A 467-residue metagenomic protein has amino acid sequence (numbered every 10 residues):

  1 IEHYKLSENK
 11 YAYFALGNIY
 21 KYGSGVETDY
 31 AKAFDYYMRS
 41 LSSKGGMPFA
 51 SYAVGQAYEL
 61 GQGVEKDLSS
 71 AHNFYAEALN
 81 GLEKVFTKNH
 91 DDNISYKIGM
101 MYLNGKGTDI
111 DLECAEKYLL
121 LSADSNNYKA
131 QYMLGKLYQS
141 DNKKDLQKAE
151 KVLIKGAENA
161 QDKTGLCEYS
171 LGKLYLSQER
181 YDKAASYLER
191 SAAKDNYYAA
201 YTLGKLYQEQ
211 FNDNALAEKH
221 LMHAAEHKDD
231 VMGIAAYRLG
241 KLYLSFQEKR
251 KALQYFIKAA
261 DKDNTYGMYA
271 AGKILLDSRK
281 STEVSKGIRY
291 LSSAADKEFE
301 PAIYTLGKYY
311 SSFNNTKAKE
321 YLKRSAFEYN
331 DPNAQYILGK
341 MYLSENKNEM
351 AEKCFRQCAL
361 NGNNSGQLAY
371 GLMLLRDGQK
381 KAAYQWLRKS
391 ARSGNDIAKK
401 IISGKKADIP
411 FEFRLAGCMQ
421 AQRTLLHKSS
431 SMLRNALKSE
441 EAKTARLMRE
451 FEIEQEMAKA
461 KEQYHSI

Functional and structural regions predicted by a protein language model:
S7-K10, Y22-S24, S43-M47, L60-Q62 (+15 more regions): Short helix-capping/linker turns of helical repeat alpha-solenoids
A15-Y22, S51-L60, S95-N104, M133-S140 (+8 more regions): Hydrophobic face of amphipathic alpha-helices that form TPR/SEL1-like repeat modules and related alpha-solenoid
S24, T28, Q62, K66 (+10 more regions): Residue-level detector of the short coil/turn that links helix A to helix B within each tetratricopeptide repeat
A71-L79, K381-I397, F413-R423: TPR/TPR-like (Sel1-like) alpha-helical repeat modules
